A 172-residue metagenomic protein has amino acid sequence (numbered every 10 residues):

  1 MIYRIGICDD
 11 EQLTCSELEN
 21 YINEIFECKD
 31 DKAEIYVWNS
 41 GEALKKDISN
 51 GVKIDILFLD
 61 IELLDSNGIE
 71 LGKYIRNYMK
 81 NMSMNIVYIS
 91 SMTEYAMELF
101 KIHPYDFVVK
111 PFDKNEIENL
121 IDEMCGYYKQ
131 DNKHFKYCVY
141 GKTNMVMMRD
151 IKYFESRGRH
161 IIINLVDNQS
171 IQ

Functional and structural regions predicted by a protein language model:
I2-I22: Conserved acidic segment of CheY-like receiver
C8-D9, W38, L57: Conserved sequence signature across two-component system core domains
S16-I25, L44, L71-R76: Short, well-ordered amphipathic alpha-helices
F26-I35, M82-M84: A generic structural motif
E34-A43: Conserved Asp/Asn-Gly motif in the active-site loop of CheY-like receiver
K46-Q130: CheY-like receiver
N119-Q172: Conserved binding/recognition cores within well-folded domains
